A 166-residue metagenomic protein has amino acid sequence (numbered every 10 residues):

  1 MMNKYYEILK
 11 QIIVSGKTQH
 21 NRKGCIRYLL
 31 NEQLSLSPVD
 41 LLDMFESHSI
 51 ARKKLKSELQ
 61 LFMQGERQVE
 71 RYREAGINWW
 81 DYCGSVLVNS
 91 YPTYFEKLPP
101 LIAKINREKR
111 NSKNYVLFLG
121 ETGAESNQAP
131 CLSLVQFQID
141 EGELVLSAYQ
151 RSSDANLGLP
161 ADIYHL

Functional and structural regions predicted by a protein language model:
M1-L166: Terminal, non-catalytic protein-protein interaction segments that mediate quaternary/complex assembly
